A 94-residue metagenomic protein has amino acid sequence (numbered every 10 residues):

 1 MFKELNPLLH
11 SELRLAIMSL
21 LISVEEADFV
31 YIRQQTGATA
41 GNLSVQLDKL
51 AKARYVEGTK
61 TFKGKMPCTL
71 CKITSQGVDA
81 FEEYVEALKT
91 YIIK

Functional and structural regions predicted by a protein language model:
M1-F2, S19, V78-K94: Amphipathic alpha-helical dimerization/coiled-coil segments that flank or bridge DNA-binding/regulatory modules
F2-T39, T61-K63, C68-K72: N-terminal helix-turn-helix DNA-binding core of bacterial DNA-binding proteins
L47-L50: Basic amphipathic alpha-helical segments that dock to polyanions
R54: Glycine-centered, phosphate/nucleic-acid-interacting loop/turn motifs that mediate DNA/RNA or nucleotide
G58: Short beta-strand "wing" residues that participate in macromolecule-binding interfaces
I73-G77: Accessory beta->alpha helical hairpin/"wing" motif in late/C-terminal subdomains of nucleic-acid enzymes
